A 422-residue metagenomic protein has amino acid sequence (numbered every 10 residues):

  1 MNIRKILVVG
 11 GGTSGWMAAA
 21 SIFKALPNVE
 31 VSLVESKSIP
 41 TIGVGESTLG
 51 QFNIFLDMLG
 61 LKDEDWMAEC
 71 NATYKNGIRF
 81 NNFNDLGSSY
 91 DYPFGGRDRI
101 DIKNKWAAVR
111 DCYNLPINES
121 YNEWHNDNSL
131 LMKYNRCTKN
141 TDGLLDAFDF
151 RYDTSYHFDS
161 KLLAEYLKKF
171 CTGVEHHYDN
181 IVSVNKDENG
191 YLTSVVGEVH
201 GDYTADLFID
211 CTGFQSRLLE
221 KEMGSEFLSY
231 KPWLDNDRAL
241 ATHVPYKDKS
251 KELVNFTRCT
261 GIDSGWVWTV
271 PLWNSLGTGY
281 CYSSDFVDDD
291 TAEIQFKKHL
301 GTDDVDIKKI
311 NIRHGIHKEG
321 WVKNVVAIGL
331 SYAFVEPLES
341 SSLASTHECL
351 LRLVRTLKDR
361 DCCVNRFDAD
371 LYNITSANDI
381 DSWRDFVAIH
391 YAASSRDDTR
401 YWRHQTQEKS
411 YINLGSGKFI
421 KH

Functional and structural regions predicted by a protein language model:
R4-V29: N-terminal Rossmann-like FAD-binding beta1-loop-alpha1 element of flavoenzymes
F23-V44: Glycine-rich FAD pyrophosphate-binding loop
V44-N135: Dinucleotide-binding Rossmann-like beta1-alpha1 core, especially the glycine-rich loop that anchors the ADP
D146-A292, L350: Predominantly flavin-linked oxidoreductase catalytic cores and closely associated redox partners
G261-R313, A333-S345, D359-N365: Conserved FAD/dinucleotide-binding core of flavoprotein oxidoreductases
G320-L338: Short FAD-binding loop at a beta-strand-to-alpha-helix junction that anchors the flavin cofactor in diverse
R355-H422: Long, low-complexity C-terminal extensions of enzymes
